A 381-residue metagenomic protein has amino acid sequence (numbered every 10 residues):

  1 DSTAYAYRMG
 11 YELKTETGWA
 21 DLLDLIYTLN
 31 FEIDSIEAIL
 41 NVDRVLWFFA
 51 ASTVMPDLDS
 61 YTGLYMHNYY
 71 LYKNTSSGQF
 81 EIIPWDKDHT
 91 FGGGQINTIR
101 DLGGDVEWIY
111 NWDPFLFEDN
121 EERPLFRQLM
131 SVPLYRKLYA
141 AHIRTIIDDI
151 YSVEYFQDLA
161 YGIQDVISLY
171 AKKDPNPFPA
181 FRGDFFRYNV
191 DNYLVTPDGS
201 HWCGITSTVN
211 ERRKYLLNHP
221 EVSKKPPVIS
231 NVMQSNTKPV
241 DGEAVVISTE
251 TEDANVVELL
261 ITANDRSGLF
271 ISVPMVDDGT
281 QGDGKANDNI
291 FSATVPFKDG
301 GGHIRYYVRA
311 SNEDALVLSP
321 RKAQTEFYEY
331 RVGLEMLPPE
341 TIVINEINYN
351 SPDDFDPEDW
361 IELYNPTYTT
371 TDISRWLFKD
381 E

Functional and structural regions predicted by a protein language model:
S2, S35, A315, T341 (+1 more regions): Coil residues (strongly favoring Ser/Thr
T3-A6, G10-T237, D241-A244, E252: Middle-to-C-terminal accessory/interaction subdomains
Y61-T62, G92, G300, S351-F355 (+1 more regions): Short glycine/serine/proline-enriched coil/turn segments at secondary-structure junctions
L64, W202, V240-G242, G268 (+3 more regions): Short, surface-exposed loop/turn motifs at beta-strand boundaries within globular domains
Y65-H67, G78-W85, E121, L125 (+8 more regions): Residues that flank catalytic or metal-binding motifs in active/ligand-binding sites
N74-S76, N312-D314, T367: Short acidic-glycine loop/turn motifs at beta-strand connectors
L216-I344: Glycan-association/targeting regions that enable binding to alpha-glucans and other polysaccharides
R331-E381: Activation on beta-sandwich/Ig-like modules and their edge loops
